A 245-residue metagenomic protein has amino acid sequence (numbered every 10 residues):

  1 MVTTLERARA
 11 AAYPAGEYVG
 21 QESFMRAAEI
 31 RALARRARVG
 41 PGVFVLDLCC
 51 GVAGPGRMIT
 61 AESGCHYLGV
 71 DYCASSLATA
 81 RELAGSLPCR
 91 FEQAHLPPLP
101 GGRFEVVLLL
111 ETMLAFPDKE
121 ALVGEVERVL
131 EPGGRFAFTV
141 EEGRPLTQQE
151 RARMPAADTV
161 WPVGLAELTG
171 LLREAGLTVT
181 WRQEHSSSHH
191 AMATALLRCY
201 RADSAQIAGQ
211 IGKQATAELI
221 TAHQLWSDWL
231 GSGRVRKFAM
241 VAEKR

Functional and structural regions predicted by a protein language model:
M1-A37, G54-P55: Conserved class I S-adenosyl-L-methionine
F44-L48, V52-P97: Class I SAM-dependent methyltransferase SAM/SAH-binding core
P97-V107: A short acidic, Gly/Pro-enriched loop at the edge of an enzyme's catalytic core that lines a small-molecule cofactor
V106-D118: A short SAM/SAH-binding and catalytic strip from SAM-dependent methyltransferases
E120-R135: A short glycine-rich, Lys/Arg-flanked "PGG" loop and its adjoining helix->strand segment in the class I
F138-T159: Short, glycine-/aromatic-enriched active-site segment of Class I SAM-dependent methyltransferases
W161-G176: Short alpha-helix
Q183-R245: Conserved Class I S-adenosyl-L-methionine
